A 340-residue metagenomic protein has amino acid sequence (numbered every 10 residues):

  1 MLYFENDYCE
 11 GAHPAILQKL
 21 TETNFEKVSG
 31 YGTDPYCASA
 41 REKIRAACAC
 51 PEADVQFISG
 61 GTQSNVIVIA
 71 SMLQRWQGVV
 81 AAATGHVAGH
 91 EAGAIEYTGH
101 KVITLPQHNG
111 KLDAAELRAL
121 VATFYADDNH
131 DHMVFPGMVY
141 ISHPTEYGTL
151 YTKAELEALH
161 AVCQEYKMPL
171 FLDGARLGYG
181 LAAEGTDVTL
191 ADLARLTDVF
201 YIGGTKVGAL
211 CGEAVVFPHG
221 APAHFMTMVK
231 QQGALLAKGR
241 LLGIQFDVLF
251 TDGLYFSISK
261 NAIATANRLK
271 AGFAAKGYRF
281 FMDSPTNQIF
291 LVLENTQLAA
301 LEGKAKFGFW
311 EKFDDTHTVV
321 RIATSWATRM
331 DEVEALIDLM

Functional and structural regions predicted by a protein language model:
H13-G61, A83-A88, A94: Conserved N-terminal alpha-helix of the aminotransferase class I/II PLP-enzyme fold
S71-G89, R118: Conserved PLP-anchoring active-site segment centered on the Schiff-base-forming lysine
Q74-W76, N267-R268, G272-M340: Conserved C-terminal alpha-helix-loop-beta "cap" of PLP-dependent enzymes that closes/shapes the active-site mouth
G99-P144, Y151-A158: PLP-dependent aminotransferase-class I/II
V102-I103, L170-L172, F280, F307: Hydrophobic beta-strand scaffold residues
H108, F135-P136, S142, L150 (+2 more regions): Active-site C-terminal subdomain of aminotransferase-like
Y151-A183: Catalytic PLP-binding core of fold-type I/II PLP enzymes
